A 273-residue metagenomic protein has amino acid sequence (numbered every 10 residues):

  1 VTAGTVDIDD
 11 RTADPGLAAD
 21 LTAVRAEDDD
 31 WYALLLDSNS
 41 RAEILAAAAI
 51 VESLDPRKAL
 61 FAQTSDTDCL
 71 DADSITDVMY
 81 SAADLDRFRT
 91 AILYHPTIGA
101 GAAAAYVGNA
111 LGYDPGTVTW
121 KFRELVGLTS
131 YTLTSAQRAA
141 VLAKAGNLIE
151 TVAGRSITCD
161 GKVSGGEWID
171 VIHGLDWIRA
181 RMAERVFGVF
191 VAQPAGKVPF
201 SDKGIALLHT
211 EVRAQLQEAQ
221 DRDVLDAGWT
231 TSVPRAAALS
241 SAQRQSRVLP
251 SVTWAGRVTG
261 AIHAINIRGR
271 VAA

Functional and structural regions predicted by a protein language model:
V1-I98, V233-A237: Polar low-complexity, Ser/Thr/Gly/Ala/Asp/Asn-rich disordered segments used for subunit assembly and tip/surface
G4-I8, F122-R123, S130, K203-G204 (+1 more regions): N-terminal start-of-chain detector that recognizes signal peptides and the immediate post-cleavage beginning
R11-P15, S40, L128, A136-Q137 (+3 more regions): A short linear-motif detector with a strong N-terminal bias
A18-L21, A48, A104, R179 (+2 more regions): Extracytoplasmic/secreted envelope proteins and their assembly/folding machinery, especially bacterial periplasmic
A26, Y80-G204: Extended basic-aromatic, gly/pro-enriched interface segments that bind polyanionic ligands
W31, V107, V224-D226: A broad structural signal for short, well-ordered beta-strand segments within beta-sheet-rich domains
A153-A273: Structured, hydrophobic secondary-structure cores that serve as assembly/anchoring elements
